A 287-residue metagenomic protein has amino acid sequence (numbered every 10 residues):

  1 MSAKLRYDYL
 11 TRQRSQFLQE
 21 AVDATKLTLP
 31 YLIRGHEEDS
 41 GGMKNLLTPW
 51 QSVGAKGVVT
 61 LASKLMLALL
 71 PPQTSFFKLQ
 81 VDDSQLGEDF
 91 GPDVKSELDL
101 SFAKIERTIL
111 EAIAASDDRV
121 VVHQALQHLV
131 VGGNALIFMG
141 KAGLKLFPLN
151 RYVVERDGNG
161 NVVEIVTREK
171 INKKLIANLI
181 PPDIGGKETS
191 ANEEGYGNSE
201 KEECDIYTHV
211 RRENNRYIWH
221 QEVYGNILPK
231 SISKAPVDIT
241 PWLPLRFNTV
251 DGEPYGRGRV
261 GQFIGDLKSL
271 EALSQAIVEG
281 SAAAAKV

Functional and structural regions predicted by a protein language model:
M1-A191: Extended, helix-rich architectural segments
T11, N198-K201, R211, I232-I239 (+1 more regions): Assembly/oligomerization scaffold segments
D93, N159-N161, T208-E213, V278: Primarily cytosolic, helix-rich juxtamembrane/linker segments of multi-pass membrane proteins
V122-L126, S190-N198, I206-V210: Generic recognition of flexible, low-complexity loop/linker segments
V130-G133, E202-E203, E213-N214, I277 (+1 more regions): Short, well-ordered loop/turn elements at secondary-structure boundaries
A142, N159-G160, K173, N214-Y217 (+2 more regions): Intrinsic-disorder/low-complexity loop/linker signature
E202-Y224: Serine/threonine-rich low-complexity intrinsically disordered regions
Y217-V287: Extended, charged amphipathic alpha-helical segments
